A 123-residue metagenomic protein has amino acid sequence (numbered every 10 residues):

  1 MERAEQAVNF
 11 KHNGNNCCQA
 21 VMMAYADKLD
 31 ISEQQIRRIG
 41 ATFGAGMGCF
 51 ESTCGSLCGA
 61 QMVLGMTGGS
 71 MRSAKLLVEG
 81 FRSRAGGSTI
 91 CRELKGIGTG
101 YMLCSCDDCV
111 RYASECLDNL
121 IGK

Functional and structural regions predicted by a protein language model:
M1-K11: Polybasic, low-complexity association/targeting segments
A7, V21, Y25, I39-G44 (+3 more regions): Short alpha-helical scaffolding segments that buttress acidic/His motifs in well-ordered protein cores
N13-A20: Short acidic alpha-helix initiation/capping motifs at coil-to-helix transition points, especially at protein N-termini
V21-Y25, L57-T67, A113, L117: Buried hydrophobic packing segments
M22-A41, R84-R92: Acidic-glycine-rich active-site phosphate/pyrophosphate-binding loop
L29-R38, G65-L77: Phosphate-handling active-site elements
F43-L64: Glycine/serine-rich anion-binding loops at beta->alpha junctions that coordinate negatively charged ligand groups
R72-K123: C-terminal binding/interaction regions
